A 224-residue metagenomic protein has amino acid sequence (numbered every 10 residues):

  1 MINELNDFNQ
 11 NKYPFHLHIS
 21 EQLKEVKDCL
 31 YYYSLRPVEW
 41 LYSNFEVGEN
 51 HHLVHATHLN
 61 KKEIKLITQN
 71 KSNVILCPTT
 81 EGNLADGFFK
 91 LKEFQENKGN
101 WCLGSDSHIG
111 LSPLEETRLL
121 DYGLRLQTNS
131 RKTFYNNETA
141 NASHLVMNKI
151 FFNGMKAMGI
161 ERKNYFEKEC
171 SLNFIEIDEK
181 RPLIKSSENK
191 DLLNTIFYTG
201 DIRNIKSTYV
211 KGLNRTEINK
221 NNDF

Functional and structural regions predicted by a protein language model:
M1-N73, A85-W101: Histidine/acidic residue-rich metal-binding segments in metalloenzymes
H18, I67, V74, D106 (+2 more regions): Conserved, mostly hydrophobic/aromatic
E21, P78-N83, D106-I109: Short, acidic/turn-prone active-site loops that include or flank metal/cofactor- and phosphate-binding residues
S43-E46, K92-K180: His/Asp/Glu-enriched, well-ordered alpha-helical/loop segment that forms or immediately abuts the divalent-metal
L53-H55, L76-T79, L103-S105, K211 (+1 more regions): Thr-Gly-centered strand-to-loop micro-motif
A56-N60, T80, I160-E161: Short beta->alpha connector loops
N83-F89, S112-L114, N137, S186-E188: Short, charged, surface-exposed secondary-structure boundary motifs
S171-D223: C-terminal cap of metal-dependent C-N hydrolases
